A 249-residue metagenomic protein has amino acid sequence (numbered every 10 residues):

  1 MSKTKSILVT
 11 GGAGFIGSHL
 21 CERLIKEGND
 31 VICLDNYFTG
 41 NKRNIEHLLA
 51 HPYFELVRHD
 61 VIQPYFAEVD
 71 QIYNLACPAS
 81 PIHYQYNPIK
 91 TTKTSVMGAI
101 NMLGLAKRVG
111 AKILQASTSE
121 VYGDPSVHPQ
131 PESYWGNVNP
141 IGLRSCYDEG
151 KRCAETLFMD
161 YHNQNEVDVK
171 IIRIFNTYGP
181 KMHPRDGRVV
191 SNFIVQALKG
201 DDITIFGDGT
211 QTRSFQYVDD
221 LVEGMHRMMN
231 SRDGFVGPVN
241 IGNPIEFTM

Functional and structural regions predicted by a protein language model:
M1-T177, A197, G207, D219 (+1 more regions): N-terminal Rossmann-like NAD(P)+-binding domain of SDR-like oxidoreductases, especially those catalyzing
F38-N41, I245, M249: Alpha-helix N-cap/loop-to-helix initiation residues
R152, V167-D168, T177-N192, D201-F206 (+4 more regions): Glycine/proline-rich active-site loop of Rossmann-fold NAD(P)-dependent oxidoreductases
